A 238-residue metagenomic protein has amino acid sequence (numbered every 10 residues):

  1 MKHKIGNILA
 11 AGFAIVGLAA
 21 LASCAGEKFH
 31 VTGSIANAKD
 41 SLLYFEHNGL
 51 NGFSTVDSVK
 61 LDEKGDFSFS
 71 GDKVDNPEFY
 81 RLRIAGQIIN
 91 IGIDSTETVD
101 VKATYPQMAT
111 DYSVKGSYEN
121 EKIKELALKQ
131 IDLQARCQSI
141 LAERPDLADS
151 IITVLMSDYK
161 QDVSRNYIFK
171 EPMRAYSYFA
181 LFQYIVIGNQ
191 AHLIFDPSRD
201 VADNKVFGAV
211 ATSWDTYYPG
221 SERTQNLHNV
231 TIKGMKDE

Functional and structural regions predicted by a protein language model:
K2-G12: Bacterial N-terminal signal peptides that target proteins for export
A19-S23: C-terminal motif of bacterial Sec signal peptides marking the signal peptidase cleavage site
C24-Y167: A non-transmembrane, solvent-exposed segment enriched in polar/low-complexity residues
S150-I151, Q190-A202: Short coil/turn connectors between adjacent alpha-helices in alpha-solenoid helical repeat scaffolds
N166-E171, Y217: Flexible helix-coil transition and linker loops at the boundaries of alpha-helical arrays
P172-L193: Amphipathic alpha-helical repeat scaffolds of TPR domains
G188-I194, K233-E238: Alpha-helical linker/edge segments of TPR/alpha-solenoid repeat scaffolds and analogous pre-/post-domain helices
R199, D203-E238: N-proximal helix/coil linker or "cap" segments that precede and/or mark the start of modular domains
